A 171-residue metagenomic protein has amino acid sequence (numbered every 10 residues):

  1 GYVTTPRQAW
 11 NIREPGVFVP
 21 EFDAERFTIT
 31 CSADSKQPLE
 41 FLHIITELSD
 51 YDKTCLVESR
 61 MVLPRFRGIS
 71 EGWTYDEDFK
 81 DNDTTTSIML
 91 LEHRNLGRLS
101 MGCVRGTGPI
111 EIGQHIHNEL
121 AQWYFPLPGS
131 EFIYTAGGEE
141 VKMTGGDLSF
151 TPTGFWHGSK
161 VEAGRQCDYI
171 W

Functional and structural regions predicted by a protein language model:
G1-G16, A121-G145: A short beta-strand-loop-beta hairpin characteristic of the jelly-roll/cupin
V3, F18, F27-I29, F41 (+2 more regions): Hydrophobic beta-strand residues in large extracellular and virion-surface proteins
I12-D34, M143-A163: Conserved metal-binding segment of the jelly-roll/cupin
E25, E47, S130, E139 (+2 more regions): A generic "binding-loop/recognition-motif" signal
R26-T54, G164-W171: A short hydrophobic beta-strand segment most commonly corresponding to one strand of the jelly-roll/cupin
D52-D81: Segments adjacent to and within acyl-thioester-processing domains across lipid and secondary-metabolism enzymes
F79-A121: A short glycine-rich, His/Asp/Glu-containing loop-to-beta-strand
I116-H117, E162-G164: Short glycine/proline-enriched turns and hinge-like loops at secondary-structure junctions
